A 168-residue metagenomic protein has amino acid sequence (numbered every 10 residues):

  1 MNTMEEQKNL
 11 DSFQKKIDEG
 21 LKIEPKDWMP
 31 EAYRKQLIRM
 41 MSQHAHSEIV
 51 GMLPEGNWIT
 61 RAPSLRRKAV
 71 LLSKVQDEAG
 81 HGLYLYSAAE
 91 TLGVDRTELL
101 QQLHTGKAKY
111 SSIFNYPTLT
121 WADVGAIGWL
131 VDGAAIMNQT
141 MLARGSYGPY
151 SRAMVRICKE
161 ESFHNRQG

Functional and structural regions predicted by a protein language model:
M1-M29, L65: Extreme N-terminal leader/anchor segments
N2-F13, K74-Q102, G168: Conserved alpha-helical segments that form or flank metal/cofactor-binding pockets of metalloenzymes
D18-I23, E31, N57-R61, L72 (+1 more regions): Metal- and O2-centered redox machinery and metal/ROS homeostasis
K22-S42, Q102-G128, G145: Acidic/His metal-coordination segments adjacent to aromatic residues that form catalytic metal sites in metalloenzymes
W28-Y33, G51-S73, A134-S151: Helix-loop segments that flank and shape redox-cofactor active sites
Y33-H44, A62-H81, V124, P149-S162: Alpha-helical scaffold segments that form or flank carboxylate-/histidine-based iron centers
S112-Q167: Internal, conserved structured core segments that host functional sites
